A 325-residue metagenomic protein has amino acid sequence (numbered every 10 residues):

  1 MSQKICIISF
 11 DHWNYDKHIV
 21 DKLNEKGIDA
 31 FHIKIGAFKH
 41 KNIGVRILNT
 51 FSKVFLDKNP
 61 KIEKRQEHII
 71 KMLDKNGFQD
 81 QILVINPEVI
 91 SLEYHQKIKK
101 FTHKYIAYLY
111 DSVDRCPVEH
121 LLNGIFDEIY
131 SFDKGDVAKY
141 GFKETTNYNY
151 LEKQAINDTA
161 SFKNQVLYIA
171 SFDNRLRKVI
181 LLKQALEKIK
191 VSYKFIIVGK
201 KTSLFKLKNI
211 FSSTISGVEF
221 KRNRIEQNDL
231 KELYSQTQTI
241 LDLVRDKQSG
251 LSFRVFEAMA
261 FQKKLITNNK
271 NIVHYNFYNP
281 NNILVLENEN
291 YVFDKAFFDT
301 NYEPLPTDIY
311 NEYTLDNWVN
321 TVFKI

Functional and structural regions predicted by a protein language model:
S2-E25, D29-R65, N76, N86-V89 (+4 more regions): Nucleotide-sugar donor-binding catalytic core of glycosyltransferases
I70-N76, I156-D158, F293-T300: Short amphipathic alpha-helix with an adjacent loop that forms part of the alpha/beta core around
L83-N86, I98-S112, Y130: Active-site proximal beta-strand in glycosyltransferases
I90, S112-R115: Short acidic loop-to-helix transition motifs that present clustered carboxylates
Y94-F101, L121-L122: Catalytic-core regions built around general acid/base machinery
F101-K104, F126-D127, F261-K263: A short helix->loop->beta-strand "cap" motif at the edges of active sites that frequently abuts
L186, A260, K264-I325: Pol beta-like nucleotidyltransferase catalytic core
